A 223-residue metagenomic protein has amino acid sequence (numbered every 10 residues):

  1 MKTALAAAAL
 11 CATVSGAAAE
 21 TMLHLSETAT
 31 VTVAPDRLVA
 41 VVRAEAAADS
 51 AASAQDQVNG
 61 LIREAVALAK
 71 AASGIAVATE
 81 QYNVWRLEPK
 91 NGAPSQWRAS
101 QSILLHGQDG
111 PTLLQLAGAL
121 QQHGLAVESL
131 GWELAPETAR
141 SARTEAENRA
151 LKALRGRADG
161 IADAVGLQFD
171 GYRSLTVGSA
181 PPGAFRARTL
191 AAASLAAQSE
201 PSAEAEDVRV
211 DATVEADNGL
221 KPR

Functional and structural regions predicted by a protein language model:
K2-T3, A8, S15-R223: Short, charge-dense linear interaction motifs
